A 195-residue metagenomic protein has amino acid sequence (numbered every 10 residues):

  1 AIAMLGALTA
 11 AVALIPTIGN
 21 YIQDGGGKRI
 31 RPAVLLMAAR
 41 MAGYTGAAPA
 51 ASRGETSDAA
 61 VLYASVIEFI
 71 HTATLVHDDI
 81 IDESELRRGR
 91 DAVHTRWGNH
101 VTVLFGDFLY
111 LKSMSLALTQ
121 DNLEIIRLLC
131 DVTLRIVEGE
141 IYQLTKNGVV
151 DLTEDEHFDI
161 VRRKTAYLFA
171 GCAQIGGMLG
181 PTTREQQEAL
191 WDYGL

Functional and structural regions predicted by a protein language model:
A1-G6: N-terminal amphipathic/basic leader segments beginning at the initiator methionine
T9-L195: Mg2+-dependent prenyl diphosphate-binding active-site environment of isoprenoid biosynthetic enzymes
